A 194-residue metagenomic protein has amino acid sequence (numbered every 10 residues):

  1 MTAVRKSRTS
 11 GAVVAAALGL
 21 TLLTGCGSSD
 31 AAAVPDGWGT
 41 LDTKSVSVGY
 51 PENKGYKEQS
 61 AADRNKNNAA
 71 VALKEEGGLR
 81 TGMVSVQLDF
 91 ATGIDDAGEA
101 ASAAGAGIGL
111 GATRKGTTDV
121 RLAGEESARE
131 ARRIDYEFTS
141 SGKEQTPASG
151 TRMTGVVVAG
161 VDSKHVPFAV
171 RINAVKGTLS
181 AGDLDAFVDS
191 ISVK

Functional and structural regions predicted by a protein language model:
T2-V13: Bacterial N-terminal signal peptides that target proteins for export
R5, K54-Y56, H165-K194: Surface-exposed amphipathic alpha-helical segments
T21-G25: C-terminal motif of bacterial Sec signal peptides marking the signal peptidase cleavage site
G27-D30: Bacterial signal peptide processing site
G37-K44, V71-E76, T118, A123-E125: Short acidic-hydrophobic surface loop/beta-edge motif
S47-S102: Secretory pathway targeting signatures of secreted, lumenal, and periplasmic proteins
E99, A103, D183-A186: Extracytoplasmic/secreted proteins, especially bacterial periplasmic and envelope-associated proteins
A103-V158: Signature of long, low-cysteine stretches enriched in small and polar/charged residues
